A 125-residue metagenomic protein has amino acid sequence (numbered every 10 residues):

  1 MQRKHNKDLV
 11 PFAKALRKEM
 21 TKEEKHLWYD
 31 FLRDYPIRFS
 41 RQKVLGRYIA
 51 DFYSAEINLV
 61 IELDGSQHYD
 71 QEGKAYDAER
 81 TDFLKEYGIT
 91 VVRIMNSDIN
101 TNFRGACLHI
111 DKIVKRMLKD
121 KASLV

Functional and structural regions predicted by a protein language model:
M1-V125: Nucleic-acid endo/exonuclease domains
